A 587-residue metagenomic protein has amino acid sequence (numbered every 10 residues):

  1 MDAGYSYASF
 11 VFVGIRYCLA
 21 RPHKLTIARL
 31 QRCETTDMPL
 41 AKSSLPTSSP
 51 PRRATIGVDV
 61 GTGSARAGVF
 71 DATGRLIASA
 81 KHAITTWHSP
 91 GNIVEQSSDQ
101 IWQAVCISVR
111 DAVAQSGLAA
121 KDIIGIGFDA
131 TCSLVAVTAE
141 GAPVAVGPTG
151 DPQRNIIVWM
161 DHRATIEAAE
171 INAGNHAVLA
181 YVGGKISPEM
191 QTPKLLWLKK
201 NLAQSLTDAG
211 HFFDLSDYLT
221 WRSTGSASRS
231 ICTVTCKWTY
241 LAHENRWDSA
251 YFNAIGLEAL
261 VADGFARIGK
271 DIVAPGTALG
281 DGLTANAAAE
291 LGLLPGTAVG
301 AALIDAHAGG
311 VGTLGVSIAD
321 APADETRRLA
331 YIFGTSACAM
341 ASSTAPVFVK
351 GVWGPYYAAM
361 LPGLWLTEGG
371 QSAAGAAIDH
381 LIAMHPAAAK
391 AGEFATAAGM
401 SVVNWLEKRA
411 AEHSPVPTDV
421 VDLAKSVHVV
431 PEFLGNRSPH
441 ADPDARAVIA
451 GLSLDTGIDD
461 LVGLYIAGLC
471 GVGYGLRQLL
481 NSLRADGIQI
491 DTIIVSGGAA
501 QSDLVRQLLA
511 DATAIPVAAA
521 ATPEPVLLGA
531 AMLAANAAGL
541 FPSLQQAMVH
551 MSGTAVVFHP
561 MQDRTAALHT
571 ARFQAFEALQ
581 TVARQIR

Functional and structural regions predicted by a protein language model:
A3, A8-V13, K24: Short hydrophobic alpha-helical segments enriched in small aliphatic residues
R32-K81, H88, I124, F128-A169 (+7 more regions): Glycine/Thr-rich phosphate-binding loops that ligate phosphate moieties of nucleotide and other phosphorylated ligands
P39-P51, T284-L293, L303-T326: Conserved phosphate-binding catalytic cores of ATP/NTP-utilizing and phosphoryl-transfer enzymes
V60-T62, F128, E140, V178-A306 (+3 more regions): Gly/Ser/Thr-rich active-site cleft segment
A80-A120, V158-W159: N-terminal phosphate-binding loop and adjacent alpha-helix
A104, S108-S116, L219, G310-T313 (+5 more regions): Stable alpha-helical structural segments in soluble proteins, enriched in small hydrophobic residues
I107-I124, L202-L206, Y251-F265, L479-D491: Phosphate/pyrophosphate-binding loops at sites that engage ATP/ADP/AMP, CoA/4′-phosphopantetheine, polyphosphate
A302, A308-G309, T313, S317-S342 (+2 more regions): Acidic, glycine-rich loop-and-beta core segments that form the ion-binding/anion-interacting portion of active sites
